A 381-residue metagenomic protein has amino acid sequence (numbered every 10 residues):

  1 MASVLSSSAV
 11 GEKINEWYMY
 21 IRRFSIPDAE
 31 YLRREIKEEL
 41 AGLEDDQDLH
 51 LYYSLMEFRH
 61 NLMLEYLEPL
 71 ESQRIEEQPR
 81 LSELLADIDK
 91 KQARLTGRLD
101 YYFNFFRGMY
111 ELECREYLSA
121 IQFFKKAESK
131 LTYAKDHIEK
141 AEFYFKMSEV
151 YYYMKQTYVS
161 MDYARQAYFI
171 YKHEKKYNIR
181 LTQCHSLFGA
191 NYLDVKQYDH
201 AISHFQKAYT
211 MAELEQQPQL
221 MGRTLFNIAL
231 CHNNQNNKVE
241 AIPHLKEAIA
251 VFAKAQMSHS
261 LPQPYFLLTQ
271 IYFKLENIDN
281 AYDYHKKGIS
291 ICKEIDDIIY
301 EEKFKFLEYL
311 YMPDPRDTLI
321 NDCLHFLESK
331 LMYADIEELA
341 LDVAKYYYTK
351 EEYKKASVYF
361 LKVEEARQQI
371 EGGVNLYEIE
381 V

Functional and structural regions predicted by a protein language model:
M1-R107, H285, L327-K330, D335-V381: Flexible inter-repeat linkers and adjacent short helices within tandem amphipathic alpha-helical repeat scaffolds
S8, D45-L49, L95, L99 (+8 more regions): Structural signature of alpha-solenoid helical repeat junctions
G11, Y52, Y102, E142 (+5 more regions): Residue register of alpha-helical TPR repeats
E16, E57, R107, K140 (+9 more regions): Structural register within alpha-helical repeat arrays
Y20, N61, N104, E111 (+11 more regions): Residue at a conserved register position within TPR or TPR-like alpha-solenoid repeats
R23, L64, C114, M147 (+10 more regions): Structural motif corresponding to the intra-repeat A-B loop/turn of tetratricopeptide repeats
R34-A41, Q78-Q92, K125-D136, R165-K176 (+6 more regions): Amphipathic alpha-helical segments of tetratricopeptide repeats
